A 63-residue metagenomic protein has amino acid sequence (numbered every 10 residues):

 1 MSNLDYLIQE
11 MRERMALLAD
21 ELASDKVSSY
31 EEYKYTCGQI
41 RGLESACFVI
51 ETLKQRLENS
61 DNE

Functional and structural regions predicted by a protein language model:
M1-S2, L57-E63: Short intrinsically disordered terminal tails
M1-S29: N-terminal acidic leader/helix
I8, T52-K54, N62-E63: N-terminal targeting/docking segments
E13, V49, D61-E63: N-terminal processing/targeting junctions
S28-E58: Short, charge-rich amphipathic interface segments used for partner binding and complex assembly
